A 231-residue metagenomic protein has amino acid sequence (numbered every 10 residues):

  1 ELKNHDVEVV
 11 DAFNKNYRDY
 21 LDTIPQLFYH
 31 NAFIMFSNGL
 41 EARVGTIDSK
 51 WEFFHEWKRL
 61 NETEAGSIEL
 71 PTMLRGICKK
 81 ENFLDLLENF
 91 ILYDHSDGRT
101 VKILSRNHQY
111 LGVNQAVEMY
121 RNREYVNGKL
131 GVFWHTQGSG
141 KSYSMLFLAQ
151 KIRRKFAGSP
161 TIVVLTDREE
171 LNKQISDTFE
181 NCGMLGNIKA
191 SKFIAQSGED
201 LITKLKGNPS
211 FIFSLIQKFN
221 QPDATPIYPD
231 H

Functional and structural regions predicted by a protein language model:
E1-T161, E170-G186, N208-F211, Q217: ATP-dependent helicase/translocase motor core
Y20-D22, A149-K151, S197-D200, P222-I227: A generic local structural motif
V164-T166: Short beta-strand-centered segment that lines the nucleotide-binding/catalytic pocket of NTP-utilizing
E169, S191-L201, L215-Q221: Conserved helicase motor
I188, L201, D230: SAM-dependent methyltransferase catalytic region
T203-K206: Short, conserved catalytic or adaptor-binding loops enriched in Gly and charged residues
P209-H231: Conserved RecA-like ASCE ATPase "motif II neighborhood" in helicase/translocase motors
